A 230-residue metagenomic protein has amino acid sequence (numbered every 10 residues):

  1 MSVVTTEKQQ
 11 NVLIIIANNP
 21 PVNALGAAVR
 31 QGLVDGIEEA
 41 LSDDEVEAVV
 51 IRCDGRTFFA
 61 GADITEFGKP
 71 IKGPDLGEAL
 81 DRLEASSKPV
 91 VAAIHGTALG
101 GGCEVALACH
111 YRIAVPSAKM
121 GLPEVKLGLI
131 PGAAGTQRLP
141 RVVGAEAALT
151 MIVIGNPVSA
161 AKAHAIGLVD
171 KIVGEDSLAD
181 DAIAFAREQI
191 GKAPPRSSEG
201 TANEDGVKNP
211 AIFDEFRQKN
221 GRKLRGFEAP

Functional and structural regions predicted by a protein language model:
M1-I16, E104, V153-P230: Amphipathic alpha-helical segments at domain termini/boundaries
M1-R52, K72-P74, E78-D81: Conserved CoA-thioester-binding segment of acyl-CoA-metabolizing enzymes
I15, G32-L33, I51, D63 (+3 more regions): Terminal peptide-recognition signature
R52-R82, A98, K126-L129: Glycine- (often His-adjacent) and acidic-residue-rich active-site loop that binds/positions the CoA thioester
L83-L127, P131-G132: Glycine-rich beta-to-alpha active-site loop
T136-E146: Hydrophobic, secondary-structure "cap" segments at the distal end of domains
